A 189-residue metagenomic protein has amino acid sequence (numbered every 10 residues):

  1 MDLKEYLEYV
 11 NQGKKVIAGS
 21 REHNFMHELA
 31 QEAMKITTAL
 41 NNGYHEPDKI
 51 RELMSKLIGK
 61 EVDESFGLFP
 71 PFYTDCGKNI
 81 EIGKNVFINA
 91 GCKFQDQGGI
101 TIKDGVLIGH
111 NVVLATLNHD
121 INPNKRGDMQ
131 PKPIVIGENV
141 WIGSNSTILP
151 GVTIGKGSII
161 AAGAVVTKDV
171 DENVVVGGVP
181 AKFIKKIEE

Functional and structural regions predicted by a protein language model:
M1-S65, A181-I184: Terminal amphipathic alpha-helical/low-complexity segments used for targeting or macromolecular assembly
F72-I82, F87-T153, V179-E189: Flexible, glycine/small-residue-enriched loop-and-beta-strand segment within the central core of proteins
T116, K168-N173: Short arginine-rich
V152, N173-V174: Extracytoplasmic/periplasmic beta-strand context in beta-sandwich domains, especially the cupredoxin/COX2 CuA-binding
T153, T167-K168: Active-site/ligand-binding-proximal alpha/beta "capping" segment
I160, G178: Conserved G/P- and acidic residue-centered "switch" motifs that form tight phosphate/ATP-binding loops in soluble
